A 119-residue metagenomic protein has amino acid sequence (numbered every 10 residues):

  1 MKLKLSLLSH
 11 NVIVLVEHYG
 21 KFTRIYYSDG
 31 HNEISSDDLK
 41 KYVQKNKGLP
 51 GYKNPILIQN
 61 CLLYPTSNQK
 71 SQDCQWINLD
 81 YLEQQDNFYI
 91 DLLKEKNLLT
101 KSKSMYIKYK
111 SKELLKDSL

Functional and structural regions predicted by a protein language model:
M1-L119: Eukaryotic intrinsically disordered, low-complexity regulatory linkers and tails enriched in Ser/Thr/Pro
